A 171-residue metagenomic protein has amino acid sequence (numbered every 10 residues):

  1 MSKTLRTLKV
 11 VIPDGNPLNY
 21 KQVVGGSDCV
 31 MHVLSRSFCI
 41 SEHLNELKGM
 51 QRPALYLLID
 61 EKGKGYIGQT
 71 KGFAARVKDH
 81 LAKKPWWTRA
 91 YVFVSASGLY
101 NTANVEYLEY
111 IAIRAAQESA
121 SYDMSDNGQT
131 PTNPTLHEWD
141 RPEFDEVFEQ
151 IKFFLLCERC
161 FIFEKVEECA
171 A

Functional and structural regions predicted by a protein language model:
M1-P53, E61, F73-A171: Boundary/linker segments flanking structured domains
Y56-L58, K64-K71: GIY-YIG nuclease signature motif recognition
